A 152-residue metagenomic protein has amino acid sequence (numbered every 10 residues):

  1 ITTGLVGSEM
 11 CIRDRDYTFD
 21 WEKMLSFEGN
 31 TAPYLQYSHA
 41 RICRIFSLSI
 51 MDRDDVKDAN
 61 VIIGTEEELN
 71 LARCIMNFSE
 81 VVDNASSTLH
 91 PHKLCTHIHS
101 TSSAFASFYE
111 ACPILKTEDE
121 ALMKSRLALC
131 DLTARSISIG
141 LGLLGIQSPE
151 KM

Functional and structural regions predicted by a protein language model:
I1-G7: Positively charged, low-complexity/disordered segments
S8-E9, R13-M152: Non-catalytic interaction-recognition regions
